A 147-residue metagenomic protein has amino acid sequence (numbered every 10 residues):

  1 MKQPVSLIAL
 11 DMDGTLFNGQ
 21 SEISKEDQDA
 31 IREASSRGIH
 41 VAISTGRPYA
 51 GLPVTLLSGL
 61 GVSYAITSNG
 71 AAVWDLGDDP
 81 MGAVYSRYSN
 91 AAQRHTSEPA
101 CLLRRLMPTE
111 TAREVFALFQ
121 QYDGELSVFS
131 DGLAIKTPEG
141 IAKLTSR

Functional and structural regions predicted by a protein language model:
M1-K2, A92: Basic/polar N-terminal segments that are highly enriched at the extreme N-terminus, encompassing both cleavable
K2-V5, L60: Short, small/polar residue-rich loop motifs at catalytic or cofactor-binding pockets
P4-S21, V115: Asp-based phosphoryl-transfer active-site loop
K25-S146: Active-site phosphate-binding/coordination module
